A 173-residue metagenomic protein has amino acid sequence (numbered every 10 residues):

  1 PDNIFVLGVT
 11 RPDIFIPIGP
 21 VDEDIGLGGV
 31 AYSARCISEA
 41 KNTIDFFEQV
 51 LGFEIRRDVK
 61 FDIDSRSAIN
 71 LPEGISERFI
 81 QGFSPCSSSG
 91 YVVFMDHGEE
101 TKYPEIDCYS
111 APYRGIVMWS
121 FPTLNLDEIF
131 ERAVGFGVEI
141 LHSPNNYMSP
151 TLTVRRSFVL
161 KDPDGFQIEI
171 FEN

Functional and structural regions predicted by a protein language model:
P1-G26, A34-R35, R57-Q81, S87 (+3 more regions): Vicinal oxygen chelate
D24-L27, S110-Y113: Short glycine/proline- and charge-enriched loop/turn segments that cap or connect secondary-structure elements
V30-A31, R114-V117: Eukaryotic phosphotyrosine signaling hubs
S38-E39, L124: Residue-level recognition of alpha-helix initiation/capping sites
E39-R56: Amphipathic alpha-helical segments
N42, L126-E131: Short, conserved charged micro-motifs
F61, G74-I75, V92-A111: Flexible internal linker/loop segments at domain or repeat junctions
I106-D107, I116-S120: A short, surface-exposed interaction/processing loop segment used at functional sites
